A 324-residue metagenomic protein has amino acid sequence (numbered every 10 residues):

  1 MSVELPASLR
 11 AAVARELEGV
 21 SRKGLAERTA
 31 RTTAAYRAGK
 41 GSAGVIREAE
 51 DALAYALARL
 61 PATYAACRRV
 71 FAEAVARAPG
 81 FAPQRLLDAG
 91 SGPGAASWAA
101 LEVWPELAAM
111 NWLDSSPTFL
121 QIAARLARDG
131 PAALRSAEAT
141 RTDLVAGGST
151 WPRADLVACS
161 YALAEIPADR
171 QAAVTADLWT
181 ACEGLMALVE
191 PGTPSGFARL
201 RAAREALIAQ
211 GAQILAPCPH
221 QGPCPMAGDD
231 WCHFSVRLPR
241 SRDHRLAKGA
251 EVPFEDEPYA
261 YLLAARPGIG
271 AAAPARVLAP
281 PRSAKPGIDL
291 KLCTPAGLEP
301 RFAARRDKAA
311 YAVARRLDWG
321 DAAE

Functional and structural regions predicted by a protein language model:
M1-S42: N-terminal auxiliary segments of SAM/dcSAM-dependent transferases
G44-R69: Class I SAM-dependent methyltransferase Rossmann-like catalytic core, especially the SAM/SAH-binding loop
A82-G92: Conserved class I S-adenosyl-L-methionine
P93-E106: Conserved SAM-binding loop of SAM-dependent methyltransferases across substrates and taxa, primarily the Class I
S116: Conserved SAM/SAH-binding beta-strand->alpha-helix loop
D155-D169: A short SAM/SAH-binding and catalytic strip from SAM-dependent methyltransferases
E183-G192: Conserved beta-strand signature within the Rossmann-like core of class I S-adenosyl-L-methionine
L246-E324: C-terminal lobe and adjacent flexible extensions of AdoMet/dcAdoMet transferase-like proteins
